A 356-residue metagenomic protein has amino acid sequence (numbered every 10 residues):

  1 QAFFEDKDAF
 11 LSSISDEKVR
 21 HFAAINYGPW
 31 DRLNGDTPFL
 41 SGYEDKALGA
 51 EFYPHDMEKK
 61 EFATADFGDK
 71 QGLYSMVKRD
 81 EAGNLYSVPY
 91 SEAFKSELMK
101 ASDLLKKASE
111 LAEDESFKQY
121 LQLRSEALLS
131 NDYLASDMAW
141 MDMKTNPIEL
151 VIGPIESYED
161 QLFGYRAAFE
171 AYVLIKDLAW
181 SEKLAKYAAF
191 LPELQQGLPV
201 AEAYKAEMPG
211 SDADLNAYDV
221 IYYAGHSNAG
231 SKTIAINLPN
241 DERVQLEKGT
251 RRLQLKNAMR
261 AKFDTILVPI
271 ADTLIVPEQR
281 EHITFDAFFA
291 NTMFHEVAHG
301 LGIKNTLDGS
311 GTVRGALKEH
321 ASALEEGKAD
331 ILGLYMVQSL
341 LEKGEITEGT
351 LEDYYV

Functional and structural regions predicted by a protein language model:
Q1-A112, S116-Y120: N-terminal helix-rich structural modules
S87-R280, T284: Contiguous, non-catalytic segments that form substrate-binding/exosite surfaces or channel walls
D114, S322-S339: An active-site-proximal "capping" alpha-helix that borders the catalytic cofactor pocket
F263-L274, E296, G300-T312: Active-site-adjacent bridging/hinge elements
E281-A290, A321-K328, E348-V356: Secondary-structure capping and boundary motifs in well-ordered enzyme cores
A290-K304, A329-D330, L334: Active-site recognition of the HExxH zinc-binding catalytic motif
I303-G327: Post-HEXXH active-site segment of zinc metalloproteases
L334-V356: Long, well-structured alpha-helical subdomains associated with metal-dependent extracellular/ecto-lumenal hydrolases
